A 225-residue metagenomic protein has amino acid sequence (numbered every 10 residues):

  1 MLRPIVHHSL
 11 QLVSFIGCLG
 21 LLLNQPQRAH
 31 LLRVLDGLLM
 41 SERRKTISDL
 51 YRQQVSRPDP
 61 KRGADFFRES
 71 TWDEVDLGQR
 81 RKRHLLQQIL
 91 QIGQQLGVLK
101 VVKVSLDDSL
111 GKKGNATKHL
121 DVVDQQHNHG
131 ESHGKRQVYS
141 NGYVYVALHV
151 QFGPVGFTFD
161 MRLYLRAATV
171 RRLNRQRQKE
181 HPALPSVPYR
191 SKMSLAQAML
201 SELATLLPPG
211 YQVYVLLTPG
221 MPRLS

Functional and structural regions predicted by a protein language model:
M1-S225: Conserved, well-structured functional cores that handle cations and Mg-NTP chemistry
